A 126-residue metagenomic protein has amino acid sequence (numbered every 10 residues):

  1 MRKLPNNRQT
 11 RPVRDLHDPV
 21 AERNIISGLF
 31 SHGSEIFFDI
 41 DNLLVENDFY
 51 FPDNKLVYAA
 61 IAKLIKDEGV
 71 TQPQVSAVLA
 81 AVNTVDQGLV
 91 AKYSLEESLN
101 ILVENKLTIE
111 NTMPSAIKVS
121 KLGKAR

Functional and structural regions predicted by a protein language model:
M1-L122: Noncatalytic partner-interaction/assembly domains of nucleic-acid and motor enzyme complexes, especially the accessory
K124-R126: Short, intrinsically disordered, charge-balanced linker/junction segments flanking boundaries in proteins
